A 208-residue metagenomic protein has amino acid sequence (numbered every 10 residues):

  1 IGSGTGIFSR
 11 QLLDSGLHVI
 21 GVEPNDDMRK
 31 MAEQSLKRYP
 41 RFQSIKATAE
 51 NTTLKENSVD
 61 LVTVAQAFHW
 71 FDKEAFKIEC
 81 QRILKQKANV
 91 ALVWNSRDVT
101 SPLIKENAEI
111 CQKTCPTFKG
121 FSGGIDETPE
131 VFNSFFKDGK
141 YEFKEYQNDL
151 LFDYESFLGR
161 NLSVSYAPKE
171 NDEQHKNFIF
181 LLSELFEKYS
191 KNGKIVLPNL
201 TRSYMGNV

Functional and structural regions predicted by a protein language model:
G2: Conserved S-adenosyl-L-methionine
T5-N51: Class I SAM-dependent methyltransferase SAM/SAH-binding core
G21, L92, I195: Conserved SAM-binding loop
E50-L61: A short acidic, Gly/Pro-enriched loop at the edge of an enzyme's catalytic core that lines a small-molecule cofactor
V64-A65, K73: A short beta-strand submotif of the Rossmann-like class I SAM-dependent methyltransferase core that lines
F71-E79: A short, conserved alpha-helix within the catalytic core of class I
Q81-L150: Conserved catalytic/acceptor-binding region of the Class I
G123, P129-V208: Conserved Class I S-adenosyl-L-methionine
